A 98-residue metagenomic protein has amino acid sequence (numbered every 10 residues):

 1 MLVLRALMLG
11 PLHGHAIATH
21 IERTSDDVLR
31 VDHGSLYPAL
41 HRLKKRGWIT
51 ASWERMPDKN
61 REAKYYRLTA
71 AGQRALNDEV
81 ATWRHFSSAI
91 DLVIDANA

Functional and structural regions predicted by a protein language model:
M1-S35: N-terminal helix-turn-helix DNA-binding core of bacterial DNA-binding proteins
R5, T19, P38, N77 (+1 more regions): A cross-family signal for key residues in well-ordered alpha-helices that form functional helical elements
M8, Q73-A98: Amphipathic alpha-helical dimerization/coiled-coil segments that flank or bridge DNA-binding/regulatory modules
I21, S25, W53-R55, A70-G72: Short, well-ordered turn and helix-capping elements at secondary-structure junctions
L36-L43: Basic amphipathic alpha-helical segments that dock to polyanions
K44-R61, R67: Beta-hairpin "wing" of winged helix-turn-helix
K59-V80: Basic, amphipathic "hinge/linker" alpha-helix immediately C-terminal to the N-terminal HTH DNA-binding motif
